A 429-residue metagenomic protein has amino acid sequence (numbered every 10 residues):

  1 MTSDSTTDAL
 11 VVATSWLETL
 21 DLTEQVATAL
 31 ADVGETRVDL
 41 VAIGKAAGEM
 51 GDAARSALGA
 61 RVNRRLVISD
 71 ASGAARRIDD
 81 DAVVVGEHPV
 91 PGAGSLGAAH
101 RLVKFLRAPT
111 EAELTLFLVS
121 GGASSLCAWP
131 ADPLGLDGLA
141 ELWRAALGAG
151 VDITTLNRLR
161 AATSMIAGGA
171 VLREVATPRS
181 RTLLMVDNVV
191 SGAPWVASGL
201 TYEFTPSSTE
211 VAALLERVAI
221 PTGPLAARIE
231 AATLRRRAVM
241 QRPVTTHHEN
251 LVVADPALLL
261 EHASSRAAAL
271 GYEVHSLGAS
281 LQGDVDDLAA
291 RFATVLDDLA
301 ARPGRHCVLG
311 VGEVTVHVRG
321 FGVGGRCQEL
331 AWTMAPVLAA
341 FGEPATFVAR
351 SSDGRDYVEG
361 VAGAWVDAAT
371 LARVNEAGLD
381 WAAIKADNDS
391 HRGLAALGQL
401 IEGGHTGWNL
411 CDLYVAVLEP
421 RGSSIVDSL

Functional and structural regions predicted by a protein language model:
M1-V41, E49-A53: An N-terminal, well-structured beta->alpha segment
A53-V62, D81-A82, R107, P130-E141 (+5 more regions): A glycine- and small-aliphatic-rich helix-loop capping segment at beta-alpha/alpha-beta transitions that lines
S69-E111, L159-R160: Glycine-rich oxoanion-binding loops at beta->alpha junctions
V85, V90-G94, L147-A176, R355-I384 (+1 more regions): Proline/glycine-rich low-complexity loops and linkers
L134-V151, F204-A219, G320-F347, D427: Gly/Ser/Thr-rich active-site loops/lids in small-molecule metabolic enzymes that frequently grip phosphoryl groups
L147, I153-I220, E230: A glycine/threonine-rich phosphate-anchoring loop and its flanking beta-alpha core in nucleotide/phosphate-binding
P178-R179, A197, E203-R291, V295: Accessory alpha-helical/coil subdomains and C-terminal extensions that flank or cap enzyme catalytic cores
W332-L429: Internal helix-turn-beta structural module
